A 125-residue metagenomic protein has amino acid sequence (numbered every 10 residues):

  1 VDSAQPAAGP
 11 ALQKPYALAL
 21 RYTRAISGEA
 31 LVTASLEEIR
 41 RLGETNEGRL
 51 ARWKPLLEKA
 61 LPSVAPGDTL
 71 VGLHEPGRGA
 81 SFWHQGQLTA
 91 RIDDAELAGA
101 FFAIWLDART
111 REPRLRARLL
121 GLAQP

Functional and structural regions predicted by a protein language model:
V1-P125: Terminal leader/tail segments of proteins
